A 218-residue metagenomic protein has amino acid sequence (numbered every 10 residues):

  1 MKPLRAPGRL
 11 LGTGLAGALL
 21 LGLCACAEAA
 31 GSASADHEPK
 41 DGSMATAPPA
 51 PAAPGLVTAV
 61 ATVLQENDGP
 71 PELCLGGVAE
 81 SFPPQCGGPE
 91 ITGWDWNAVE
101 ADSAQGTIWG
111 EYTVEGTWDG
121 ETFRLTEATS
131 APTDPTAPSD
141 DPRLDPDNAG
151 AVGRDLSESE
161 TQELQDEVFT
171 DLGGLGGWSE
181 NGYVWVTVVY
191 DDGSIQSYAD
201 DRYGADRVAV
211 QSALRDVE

Functional and structural regions predicted by a protein language model:
K2-G22, C26-E218: OB-fold and OB-like single-stranded nucleic-acid-recognition modules and their adjacent interaction interfaces
